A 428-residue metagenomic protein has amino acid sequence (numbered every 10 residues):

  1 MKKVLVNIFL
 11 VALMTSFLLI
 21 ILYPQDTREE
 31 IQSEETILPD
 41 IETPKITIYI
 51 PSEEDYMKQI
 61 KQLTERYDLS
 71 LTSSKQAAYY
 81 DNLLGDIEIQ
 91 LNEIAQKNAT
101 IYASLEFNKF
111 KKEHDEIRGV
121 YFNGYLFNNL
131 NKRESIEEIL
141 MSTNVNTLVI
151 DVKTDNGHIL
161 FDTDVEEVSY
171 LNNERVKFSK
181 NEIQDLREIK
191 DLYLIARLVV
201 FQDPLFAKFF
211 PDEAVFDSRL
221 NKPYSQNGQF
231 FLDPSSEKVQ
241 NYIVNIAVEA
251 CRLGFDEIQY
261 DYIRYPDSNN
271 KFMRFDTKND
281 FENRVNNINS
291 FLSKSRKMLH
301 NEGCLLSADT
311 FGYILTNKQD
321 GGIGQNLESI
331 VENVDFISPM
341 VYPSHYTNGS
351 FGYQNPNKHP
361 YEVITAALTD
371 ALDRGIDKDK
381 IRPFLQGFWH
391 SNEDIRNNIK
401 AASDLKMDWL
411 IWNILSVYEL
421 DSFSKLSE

Functional and structural regions predicted by a protein language model:
K112-F127, Q184, F201-E249: Active-site-adjacent "subsite" loops/lids of carbohydrate-active enzymes
R118-F127, D164-K177, N227-N241, K278-N286 (+2 more regions): The substrate-binding groove and active-site-proximal loops of carbohydrate-active enzymes, especially glycoside
Y121, Y193-D203, Q259-Y260, E282-G324 (+1 more regions): Aromatic-lined carbohydrate-recognition surfaces of secreted/lumenal glycan-active proteins
R133-H158, C251-E257, N333-F336, L405-L410: Catalytic domains of carbohydrate-active enzymes, especially glycoside hydrolases
T143-K177, D267-N269, M273-R274: Aromatic-lined carbohydrate-binding/catalytic grooves of carbohydrate-active enzymes
L148, L194, I243, A250 (+3 more regions): Conserved, mostly hydrophobic/aromatic
G157, D164, P204, F209-P211 (+1 more regions): Active-site-proximal loop/short-helix segments that contain or immediately flank catalytic acid/base residue(s)
V334-N348, P360-E428: Substrate-binding cleft of secreted/luminal carbohydrate-active enzymes
